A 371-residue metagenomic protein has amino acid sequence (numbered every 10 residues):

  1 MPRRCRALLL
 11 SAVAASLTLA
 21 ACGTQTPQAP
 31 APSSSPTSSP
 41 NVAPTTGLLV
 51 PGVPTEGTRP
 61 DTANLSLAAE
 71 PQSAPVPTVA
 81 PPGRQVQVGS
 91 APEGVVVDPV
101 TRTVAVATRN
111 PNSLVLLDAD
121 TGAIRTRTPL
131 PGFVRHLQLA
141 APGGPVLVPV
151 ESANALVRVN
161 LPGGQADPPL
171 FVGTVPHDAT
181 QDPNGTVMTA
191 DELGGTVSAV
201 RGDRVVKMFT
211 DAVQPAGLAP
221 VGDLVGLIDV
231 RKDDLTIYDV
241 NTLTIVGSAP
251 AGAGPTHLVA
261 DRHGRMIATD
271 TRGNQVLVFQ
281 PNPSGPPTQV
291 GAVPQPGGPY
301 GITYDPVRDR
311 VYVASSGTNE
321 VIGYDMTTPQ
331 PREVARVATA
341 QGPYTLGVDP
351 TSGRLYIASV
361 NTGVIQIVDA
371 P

Functional and structural regions predicted by a protein language model:
P2-L9, S16-P371: Predominantly soluble domains enriched in secretory-pathway, periplasmic, or organellar proteins
